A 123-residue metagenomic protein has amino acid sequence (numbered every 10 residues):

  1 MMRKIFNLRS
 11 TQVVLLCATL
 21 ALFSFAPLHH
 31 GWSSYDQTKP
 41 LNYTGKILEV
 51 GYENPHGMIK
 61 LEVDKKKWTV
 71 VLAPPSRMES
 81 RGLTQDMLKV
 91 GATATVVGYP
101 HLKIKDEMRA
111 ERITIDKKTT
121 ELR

Functional and structural regions predicted by a protein language model:
M1-L8: N-terminal secretory signal peptides that target proteins for export/translocation
V13-S24: Bacterial N-terminal signal peptides
A26-L41: Short boundary/loop segments of OB/S1/cold-shock single-stranded nucleic-acid-binding domains
G45-I47: Conserved hydrophobic positions within beta-strands
E53-E62: Short aromatic-glycine-enriched beta-strand elements
K66-P75: A short macromolecule-binding patch
S80-V96: Short nucleic-acid-contacting surface segments enriched for D/E, G, S/T with interspersed K/R
H101-R123: OB-fold/S1-family single-stranded nucleic acid-binding modules
